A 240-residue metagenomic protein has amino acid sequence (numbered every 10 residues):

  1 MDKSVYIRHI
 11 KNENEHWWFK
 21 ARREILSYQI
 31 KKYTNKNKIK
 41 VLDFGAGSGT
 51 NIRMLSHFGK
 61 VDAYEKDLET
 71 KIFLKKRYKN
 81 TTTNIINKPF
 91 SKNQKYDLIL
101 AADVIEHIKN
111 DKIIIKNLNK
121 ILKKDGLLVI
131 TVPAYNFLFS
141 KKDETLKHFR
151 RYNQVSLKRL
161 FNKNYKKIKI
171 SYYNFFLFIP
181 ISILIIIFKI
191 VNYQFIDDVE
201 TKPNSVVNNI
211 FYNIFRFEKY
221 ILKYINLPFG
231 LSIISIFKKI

Functional and structural regions predicted by a protein language model:
M1-A102, I115, T201-S205, I221 (+1 more regions): Conserved N-terminal segment of class I S-adenosyl-L-methionine
H9-N12, L128-L160: Short, glycine-/aromatic-enriched active-site segment of Class I SAM-dependent methyltransferases
E15, L177-I240: A C-terminal cap/extension of S-adenosyl-L-methionine-dependent methyltransferases that defines the acceptor-substrate
A102-I105, T131: Residues lining the SAM
K112-L127: A short glycine-rich, Lys/Arg-flanked "PGG" loop and its adjoining helix->strand segment in the class I
Y165-F175: Conserved S-adenosyl-L-methionine
